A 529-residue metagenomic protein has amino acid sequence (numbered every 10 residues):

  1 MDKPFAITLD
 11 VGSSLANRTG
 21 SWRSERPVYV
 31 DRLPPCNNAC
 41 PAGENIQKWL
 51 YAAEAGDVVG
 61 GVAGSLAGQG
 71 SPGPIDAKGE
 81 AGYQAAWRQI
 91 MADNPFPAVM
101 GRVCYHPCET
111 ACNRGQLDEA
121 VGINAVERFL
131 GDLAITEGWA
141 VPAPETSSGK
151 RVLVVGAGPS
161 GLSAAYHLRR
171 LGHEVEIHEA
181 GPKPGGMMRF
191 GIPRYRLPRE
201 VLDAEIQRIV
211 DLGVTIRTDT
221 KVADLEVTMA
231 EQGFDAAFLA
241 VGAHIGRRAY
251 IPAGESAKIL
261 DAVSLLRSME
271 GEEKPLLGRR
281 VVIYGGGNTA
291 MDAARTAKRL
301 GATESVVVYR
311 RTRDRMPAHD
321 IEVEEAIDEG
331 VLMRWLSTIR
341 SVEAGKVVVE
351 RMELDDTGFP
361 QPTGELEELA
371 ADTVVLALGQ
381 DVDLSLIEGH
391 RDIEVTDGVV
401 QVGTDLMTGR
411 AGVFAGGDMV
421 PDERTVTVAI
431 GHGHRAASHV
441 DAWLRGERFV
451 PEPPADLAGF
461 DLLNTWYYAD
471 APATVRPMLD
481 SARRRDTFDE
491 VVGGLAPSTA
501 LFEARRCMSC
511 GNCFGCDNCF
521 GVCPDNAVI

Functional and structural regions predicted by a protein language model:
A6-T8, G12-V28, E324-G330, T338-S341 (+3 more regions): Mid-to-C-terminal Rossmann-like scaffold of FAD/NAD(P)H-dependent oxidoreductases
P34-E80, G101-L130, E176, K183 (+4 more regions): Iron-sulfur cluster-binding cysteine motifs and their immediate structural context in ferredoxin-like electron-transfer
K78, C108, T146-S147, R151-V155 (+4 more regions): Feature captures the FAD/FMN-dependent oxidoreductase FAD-binding
F129-T146, A204-D219, G246-L300, V395-G409: Glycine-rich dinucleotide-binding loop and its adjacent helix/turn
K150-E176, T289-K298: N-terminal Rossmann-like FAD-binding beta1-loop-alpha1 element of flavoenzymes
E174-R217, A294-I339, R448-L462: Rossmann-like dinucleotide-binding cores of NAD(P)H-dependent redox enzymes
A257-R279, T357-E423: FAD-site-proximal beta/loop scaffold in flavoenzymes
A293, M419-E447: A conserved FAD-binding loop/helix module that cradles the flavin
